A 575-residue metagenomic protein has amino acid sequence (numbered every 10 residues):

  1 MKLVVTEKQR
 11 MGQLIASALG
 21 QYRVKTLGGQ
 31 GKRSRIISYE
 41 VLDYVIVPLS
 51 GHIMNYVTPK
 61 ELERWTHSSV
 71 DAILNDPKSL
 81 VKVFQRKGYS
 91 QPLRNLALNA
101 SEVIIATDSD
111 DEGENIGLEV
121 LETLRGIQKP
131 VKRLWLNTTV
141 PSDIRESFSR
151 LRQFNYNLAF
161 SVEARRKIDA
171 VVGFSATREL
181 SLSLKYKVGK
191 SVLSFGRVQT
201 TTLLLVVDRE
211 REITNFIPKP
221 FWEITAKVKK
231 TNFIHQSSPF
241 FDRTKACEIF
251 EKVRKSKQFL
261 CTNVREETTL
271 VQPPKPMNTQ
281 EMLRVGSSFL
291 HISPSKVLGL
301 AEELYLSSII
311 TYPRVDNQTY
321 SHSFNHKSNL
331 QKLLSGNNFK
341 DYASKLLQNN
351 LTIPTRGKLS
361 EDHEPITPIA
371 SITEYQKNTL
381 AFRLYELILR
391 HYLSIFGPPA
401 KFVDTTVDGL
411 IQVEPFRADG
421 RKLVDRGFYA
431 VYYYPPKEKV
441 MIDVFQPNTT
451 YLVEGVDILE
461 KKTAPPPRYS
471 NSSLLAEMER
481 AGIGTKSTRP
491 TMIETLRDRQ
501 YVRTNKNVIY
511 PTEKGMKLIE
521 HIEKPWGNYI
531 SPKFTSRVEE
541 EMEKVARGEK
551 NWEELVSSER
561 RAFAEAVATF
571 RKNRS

Functional and structural regions predicted by a protein language model:
M1-F174, K439, D457: Intrinsically disordered, low-complexity regulatory segments
M1-L3, D108-D110, G189-V192, E266-K275 (+3 more regions): Conserved short loop/turn motifs at secondary-structure junctions
K2-L3, Y22, T123, Q153-F154 (+5 more regions): Basic, low-complexity terminal or inter-domain segments flanking catalytic cores
Q9-G12, A16, D43-I46, S50 (+17 more regions): Amphipathic alpha-helical transducer elements in NTP-driven molecular machines
Q30-L62, T200-K245, L393-M441, R547 (+1 more regions): Structured, non-catalytic alpha/beta "coupling" segments that mediate domain-domain communication and provide generic
Q85, S90-Q91, L98-N99, T139-V228 (+1 more regions): C-terminal or mid-to-C-terminal helical accessory/interaction module adjacent to the motor/catalytic core
Q153, R243-M277, L283, T449: Metal- or metallocofactor-binding catalytic centers and their adjacent structured scaffolds across diverse enzyme
